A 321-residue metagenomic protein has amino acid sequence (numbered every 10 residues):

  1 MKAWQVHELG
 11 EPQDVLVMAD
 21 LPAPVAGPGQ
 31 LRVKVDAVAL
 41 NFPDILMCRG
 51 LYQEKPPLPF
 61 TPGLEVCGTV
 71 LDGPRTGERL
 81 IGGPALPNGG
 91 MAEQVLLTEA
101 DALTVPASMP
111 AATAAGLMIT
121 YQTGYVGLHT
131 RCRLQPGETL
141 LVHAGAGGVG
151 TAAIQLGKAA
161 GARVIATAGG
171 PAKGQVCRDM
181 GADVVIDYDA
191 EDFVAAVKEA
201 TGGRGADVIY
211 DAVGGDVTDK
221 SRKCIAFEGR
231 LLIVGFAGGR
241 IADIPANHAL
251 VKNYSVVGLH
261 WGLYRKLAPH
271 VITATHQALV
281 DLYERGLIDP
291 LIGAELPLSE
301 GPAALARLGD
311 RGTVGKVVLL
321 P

Functional and structural regions predicted by a protein language model:
P22-L40, R49-P87: Glycine-rich beta-strand-centered segment in the early N-terminal region that forms part of a ligand/cofactor-binding
R79, T139, R163, G229-R230 (+1 more regions): Short glycine-centered segments of the SAM/dcSAM-binding site in methyltransferase folds
R79-A146: NAD(P)H dinucleotide-binding glycine-rich loop of Rossmann-like/cofactor-binding domains, especially the beta1-alpha1
G90-A92, A168-V176, I241-A246: Short, glycine/polar-rich helix-capping loops at beta-to-alpha or helix-loop-helix junctions that flank or form
L117-A190: Mid-domain Rossmann-like dinucleotide-binding core that forms the NAD(H)/NADP(H) cofactor-binding site
F193-G203: Short amphipathic alpha-helix with an adjacent loop that forms part of the alpha/beta core around
D216-I288, L320-P321: Glycine-rich phosphate-binding loop and adjacent beta-alpha segment of Rossmann(oid) nucleotide-cofactor-binding
V280, R285-A294, P302-P321: C-terminal capping/lid region of NAD(P)-dependent oxidoreductase domains
